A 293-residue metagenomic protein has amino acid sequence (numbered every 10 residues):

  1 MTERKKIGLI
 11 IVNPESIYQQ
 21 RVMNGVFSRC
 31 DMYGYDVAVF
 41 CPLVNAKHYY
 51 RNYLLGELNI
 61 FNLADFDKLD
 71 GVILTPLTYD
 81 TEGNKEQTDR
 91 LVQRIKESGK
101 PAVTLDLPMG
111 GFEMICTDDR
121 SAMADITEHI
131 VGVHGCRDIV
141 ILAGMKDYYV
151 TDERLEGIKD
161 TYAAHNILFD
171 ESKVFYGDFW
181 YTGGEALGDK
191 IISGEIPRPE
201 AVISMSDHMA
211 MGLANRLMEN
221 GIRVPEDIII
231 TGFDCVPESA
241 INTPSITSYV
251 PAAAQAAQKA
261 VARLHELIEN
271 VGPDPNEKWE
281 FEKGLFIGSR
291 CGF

Functional and structural regions predicted by a protein language model:
M1-H48, L58-I73, T78-F293: Bacterial carbohydrate/catabolite-sensing allosteric modules
L54-L55: ABC transporter nucleotide-binding domains
